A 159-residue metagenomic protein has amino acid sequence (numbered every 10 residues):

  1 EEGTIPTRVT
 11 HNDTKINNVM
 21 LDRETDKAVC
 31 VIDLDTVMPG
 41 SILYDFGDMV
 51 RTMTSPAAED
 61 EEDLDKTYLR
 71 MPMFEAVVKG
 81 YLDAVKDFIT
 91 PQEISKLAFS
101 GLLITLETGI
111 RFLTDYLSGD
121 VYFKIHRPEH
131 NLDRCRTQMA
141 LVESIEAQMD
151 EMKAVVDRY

Functional and structural regions predicted by a protein language model:
E1, V85-Q92: Surface-exposed helix-capping loop/turn segments at secondary-structure junctions
E1-Y44: Active-site acidic catalytic loop and adjacent metal/ATP-binding pocket of ATP-dependent phosphoryl transfer enzymes
P6, H11, M38, L69 (+3 more regions): Secondary-structure capping and boundary motifs in well-ordered enzyme cores
I16, A98, L103, E107: Active-site lining segments that contact anionic ligands and/or coordinate catalytic metals
G40, P91, E107: Loop/helix-junction capping segments adjacent to catalytic residues or to phosphate/diphosphate-binding pockets
L43-K86, L103-Y122: Active-site activation/catalytic loop segments of kinase-like enzymes and analogous catalytic loops in related
I89-G101: All-alpha amphipathic helical-bundle segments outside canonical DNA-binding/catalytic cores that form hydrophobic
E107-Y159: ATP/Mg2+ or Mg2+-diphosphate-binding catalytic cores that bind nucleotide phosphates or diphosphates via glycine-rich
